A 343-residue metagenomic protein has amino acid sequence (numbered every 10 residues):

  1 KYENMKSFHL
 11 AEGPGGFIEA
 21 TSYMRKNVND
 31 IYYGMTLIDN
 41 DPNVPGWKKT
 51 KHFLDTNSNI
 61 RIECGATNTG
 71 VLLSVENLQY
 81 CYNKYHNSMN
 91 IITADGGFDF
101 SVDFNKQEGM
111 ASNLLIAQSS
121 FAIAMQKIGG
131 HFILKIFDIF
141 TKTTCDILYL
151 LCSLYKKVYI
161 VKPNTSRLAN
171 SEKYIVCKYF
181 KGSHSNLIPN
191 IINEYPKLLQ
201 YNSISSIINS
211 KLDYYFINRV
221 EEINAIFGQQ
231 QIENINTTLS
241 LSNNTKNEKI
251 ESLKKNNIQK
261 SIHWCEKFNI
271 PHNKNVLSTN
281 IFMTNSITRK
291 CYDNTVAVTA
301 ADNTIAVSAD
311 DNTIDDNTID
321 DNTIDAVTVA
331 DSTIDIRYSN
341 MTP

Functional and structural regions predicted by a protein language model:
K1-F121, F140: The AdoMet/dcAdoMet-binding core of the Class I SAM-like
N4-L10, M35-N40, K135-T143, L148-L150 (+2 more regions): Short amphipathic alpha-helical segments embedded in low-complexity Lys/Glu-rich regions
H9-L10, H131, S153, K157-Y159 (+3 more regions): Conserved P-loop NTPase motor core
I18, S22, T93, I116-I123 (+6 more regions): Amphipathic alpha-helical interaction motifs in eukaryotic regulatory proteins
N105-I160: Conserved Class I SAM-dependent methyltransferase catalytic core
N164-D293: C-terminal lobe and adjacent flexible extensions of AdoMet/dcAdoMet transferase-like proteins
T295-I334: Long, intrinsically disordered low-complexity tandem-repeat segments
